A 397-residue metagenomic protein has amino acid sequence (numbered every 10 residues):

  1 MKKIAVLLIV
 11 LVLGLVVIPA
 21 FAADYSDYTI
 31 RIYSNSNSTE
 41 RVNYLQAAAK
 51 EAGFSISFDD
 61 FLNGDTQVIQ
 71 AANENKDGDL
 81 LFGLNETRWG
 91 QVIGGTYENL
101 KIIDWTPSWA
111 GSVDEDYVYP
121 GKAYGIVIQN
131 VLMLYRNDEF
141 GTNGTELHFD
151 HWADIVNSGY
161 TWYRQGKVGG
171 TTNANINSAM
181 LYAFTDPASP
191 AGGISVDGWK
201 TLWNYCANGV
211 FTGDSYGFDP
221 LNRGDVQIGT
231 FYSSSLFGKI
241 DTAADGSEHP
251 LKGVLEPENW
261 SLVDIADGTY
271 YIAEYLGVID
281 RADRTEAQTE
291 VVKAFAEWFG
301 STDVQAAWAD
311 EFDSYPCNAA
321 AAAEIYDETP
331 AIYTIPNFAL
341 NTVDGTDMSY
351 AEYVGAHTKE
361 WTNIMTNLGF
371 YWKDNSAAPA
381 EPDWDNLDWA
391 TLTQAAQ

Functional and structural regions predicted by a protein language model:
L8-V16: Bacterial N-terminal signal peptides
V16-D24: Sec-dependent signal peptide cleavage junction
A23-Q91: Early extracytoplasmic/lumenal segment of secretory-pathway proteins
T39-E40, D77, N85-D225: Extracytoplasmic ligand-binding site segments that recognize negatively charged/polar headgroups
E86-G94, N222, I228-P257: A ligand-binding cleft/hinge motif common to bilobed small-molecule-binding domains
P107, G111-E115, Q129, W199-N204 (+1 more regions): Periplasmic-binding protein-like
E274-M348: Mature extracytoplasmic/periplasmic domains
N341-Q397: Conserved C-terminal helix/tail region of periplasmic/extracytoplasmic solute-binding proteins
